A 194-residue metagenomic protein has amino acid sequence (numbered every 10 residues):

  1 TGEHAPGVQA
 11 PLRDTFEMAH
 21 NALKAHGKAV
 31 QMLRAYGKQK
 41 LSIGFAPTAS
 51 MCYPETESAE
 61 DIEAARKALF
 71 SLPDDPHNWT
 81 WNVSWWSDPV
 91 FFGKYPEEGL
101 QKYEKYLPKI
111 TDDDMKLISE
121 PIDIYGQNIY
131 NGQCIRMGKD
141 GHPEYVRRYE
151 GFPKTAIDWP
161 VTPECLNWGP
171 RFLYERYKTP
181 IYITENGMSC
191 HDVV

Functional and structural regions predicted by a protein language model:
T1-V194: Active-site region of glycoside hydrolase catalytic domains
